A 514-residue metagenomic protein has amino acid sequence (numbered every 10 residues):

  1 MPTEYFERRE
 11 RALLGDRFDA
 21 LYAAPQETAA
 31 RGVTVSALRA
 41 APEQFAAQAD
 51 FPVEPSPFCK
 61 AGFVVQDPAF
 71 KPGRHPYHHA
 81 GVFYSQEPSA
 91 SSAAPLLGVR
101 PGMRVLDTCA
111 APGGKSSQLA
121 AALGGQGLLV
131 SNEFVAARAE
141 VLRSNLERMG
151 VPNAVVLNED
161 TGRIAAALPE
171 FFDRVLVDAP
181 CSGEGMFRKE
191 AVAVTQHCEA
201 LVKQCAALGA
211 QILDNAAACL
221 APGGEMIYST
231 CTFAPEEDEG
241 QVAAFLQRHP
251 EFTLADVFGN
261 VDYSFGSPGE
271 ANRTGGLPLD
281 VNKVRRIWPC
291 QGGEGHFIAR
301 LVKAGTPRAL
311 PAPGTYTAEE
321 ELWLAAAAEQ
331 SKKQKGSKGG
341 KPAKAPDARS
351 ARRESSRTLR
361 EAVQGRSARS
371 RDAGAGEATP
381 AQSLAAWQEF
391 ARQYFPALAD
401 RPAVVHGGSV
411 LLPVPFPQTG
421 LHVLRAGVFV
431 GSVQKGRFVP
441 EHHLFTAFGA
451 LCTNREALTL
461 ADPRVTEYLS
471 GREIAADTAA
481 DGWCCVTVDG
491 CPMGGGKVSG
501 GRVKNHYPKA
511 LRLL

Functional and structural regions predicted by a protein language model:
M1-Q48, A304-L514: Polybasic, low-complexity RNA-engagement segments
F58-V99, L142, M493, K504-P508: Class I SAM-dependent transferase core
G102-A111: Conserved class I S-adenosyl-L-methionine
P112-G125: Conserved SAM-binding loop of SAM-dependent methyltransferases across substrates and taxa, primarily the Class I
L123-G124, L220-P222: Helix-to-beta-strand junctions that scaffold the AdoMet/dcAdoMet cofactor pocket in Class I SAM-dependent enzymes
Q126-V130: Short beta-strand element of Class I
N132-E170, V177: S-adenosyl-L-methionine
A137, R174-D214, I227, C231-E239 (+2 more regions): Mobile active-site "lid"/loop adjacent to the S-adenosyl-L-methionine
